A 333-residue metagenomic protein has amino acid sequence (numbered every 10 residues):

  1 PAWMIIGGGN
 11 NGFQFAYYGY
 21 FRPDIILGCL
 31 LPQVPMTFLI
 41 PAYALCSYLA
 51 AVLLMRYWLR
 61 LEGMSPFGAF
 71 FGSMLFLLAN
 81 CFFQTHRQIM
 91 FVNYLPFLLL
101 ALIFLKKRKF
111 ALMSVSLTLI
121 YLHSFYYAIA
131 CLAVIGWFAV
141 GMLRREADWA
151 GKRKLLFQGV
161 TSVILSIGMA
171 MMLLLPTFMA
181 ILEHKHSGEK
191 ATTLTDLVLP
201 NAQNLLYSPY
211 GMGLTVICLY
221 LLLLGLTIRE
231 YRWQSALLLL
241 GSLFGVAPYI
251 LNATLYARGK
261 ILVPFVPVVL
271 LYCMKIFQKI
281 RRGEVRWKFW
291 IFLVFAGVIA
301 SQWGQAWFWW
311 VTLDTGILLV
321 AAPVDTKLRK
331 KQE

Functional and structural regions predicted by a protein language model:
P1-A51, M74-P96, A170, I181-H186 (+1 more regions): Membrane-interface coil-to-helix junctions
A2-G8, C29-P35, V52-Y57, L78-A79 (+6 more regions): Short juxtamembrane and helix-loop transition motifs at transmembrane-helix boundaries in membrane proteins
P23, K154-V263, G304-W307: Periplasmic/ER-lumenal interhelical loops and adjacent helix-loop junctions in multi-pass membrane proteins
C29, Q33-P41, S65, F83 (+4 more regions): Membrane-helix interfacial "entry" motifs
A44-W58, E62, P66-R145, Q158-F178 (+3 more regions): Membrane-embedded helix bundles of polyisoprenyl
A51-L59, F97-L105, A133-V140, L219-L224 (+2 more regions): Transmembrane alpha-helical segments
R60-S65, K107-R108, R145-K154, G225-W233 (+2 more regions): Membrane-interface helix-boundary motifs at transmembrane edges
R108, Y127, A236-L243, L251-E333: Contiguous transmembrane helix-bundle modules in multi-pass membrane proteins
